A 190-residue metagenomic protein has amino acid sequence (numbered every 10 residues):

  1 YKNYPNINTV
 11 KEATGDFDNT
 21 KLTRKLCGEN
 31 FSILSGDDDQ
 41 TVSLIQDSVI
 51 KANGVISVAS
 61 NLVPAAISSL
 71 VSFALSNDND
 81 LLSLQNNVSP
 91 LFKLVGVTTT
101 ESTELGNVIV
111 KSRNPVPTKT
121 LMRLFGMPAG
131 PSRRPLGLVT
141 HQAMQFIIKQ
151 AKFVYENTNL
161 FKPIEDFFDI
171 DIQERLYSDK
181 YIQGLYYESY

Functional and structural regions predicted by a protein language model:
Y1-E101, N107-V110: Catalytic alpha/beta core domains of metabolic enzymes, predominantly
T99-Y190: C-terminal extensions of enzymes
